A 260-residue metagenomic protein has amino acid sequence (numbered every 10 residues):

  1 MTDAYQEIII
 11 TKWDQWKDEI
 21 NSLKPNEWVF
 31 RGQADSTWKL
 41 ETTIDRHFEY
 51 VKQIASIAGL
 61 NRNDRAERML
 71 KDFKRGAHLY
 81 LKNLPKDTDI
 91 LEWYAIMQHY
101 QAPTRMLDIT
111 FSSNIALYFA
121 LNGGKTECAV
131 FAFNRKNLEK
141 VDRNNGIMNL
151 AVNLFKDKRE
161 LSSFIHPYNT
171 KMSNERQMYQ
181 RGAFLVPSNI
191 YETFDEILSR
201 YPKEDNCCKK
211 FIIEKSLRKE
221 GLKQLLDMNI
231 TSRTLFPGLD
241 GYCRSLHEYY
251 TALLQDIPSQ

Functional and structural regions predicted by a protein language model:
M1-Q260: Catalytic-core elements of nucleic-acid end-processing and repair enzymes
